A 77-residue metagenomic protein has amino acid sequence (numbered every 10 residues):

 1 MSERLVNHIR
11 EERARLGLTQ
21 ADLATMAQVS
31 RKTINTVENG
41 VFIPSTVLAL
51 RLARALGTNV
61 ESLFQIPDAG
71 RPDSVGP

Functional and structural regions predicted by a protein language model:
M1-R15: A short, Lys/Arg-rich alpha-helix, primarily the initiator
N7, G17-L18, P44-V47: Residue-level signal for the short linker/turn that defines the boundary of a DNA-recognition helix
A14, T25, R54: Alpha-helical residues within the helix-turn-helix
G17-N35: Short alpha-helical DNA-recognition segment
Q28, V47-S62: DNA major-groove recognition helix of helix-turn-helix/homeodomain DNA-binding modules
F64-P77: Short, charged recognition helix plus adjacent turn of helix-turn-helix-like nucleic-acid-binding domains
